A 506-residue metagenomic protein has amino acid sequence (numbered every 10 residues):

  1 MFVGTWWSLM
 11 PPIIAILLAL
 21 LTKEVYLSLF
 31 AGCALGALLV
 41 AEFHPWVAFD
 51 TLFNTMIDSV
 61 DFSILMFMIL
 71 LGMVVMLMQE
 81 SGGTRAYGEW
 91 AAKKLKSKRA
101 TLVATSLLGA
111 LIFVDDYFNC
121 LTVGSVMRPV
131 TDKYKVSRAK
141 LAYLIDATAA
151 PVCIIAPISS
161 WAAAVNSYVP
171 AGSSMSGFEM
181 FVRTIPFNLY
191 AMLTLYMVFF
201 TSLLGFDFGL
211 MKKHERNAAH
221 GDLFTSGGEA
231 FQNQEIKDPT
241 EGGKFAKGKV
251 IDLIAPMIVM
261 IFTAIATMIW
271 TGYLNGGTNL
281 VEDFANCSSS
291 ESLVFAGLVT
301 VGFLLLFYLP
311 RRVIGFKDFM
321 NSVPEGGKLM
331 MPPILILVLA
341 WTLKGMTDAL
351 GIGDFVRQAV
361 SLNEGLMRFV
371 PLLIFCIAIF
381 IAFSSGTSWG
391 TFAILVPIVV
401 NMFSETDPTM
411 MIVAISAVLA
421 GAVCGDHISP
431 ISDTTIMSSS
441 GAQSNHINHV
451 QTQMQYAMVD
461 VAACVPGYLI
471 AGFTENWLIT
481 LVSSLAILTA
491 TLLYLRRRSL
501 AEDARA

Functional and structural regions predicted by a protein language model:
M1-M73, A86-K94, V259-V338, I352-E364 (+1 more regions): Hydrophobic transmembrane alpha-helices of multi-pass solute/ion transporters
P11-L21, G32-L39, F67-M76, S106-I112 (+11 more regions): Hydrophobic core segments of alpha-helical transmembrane domains in multi-pass membrane transport and ion-translocation
S28-G36, I64, M68, G72 (+18 more regions): Alpha-helical transmembrane segments of multi-pass membrane proteins, especially transporters and channels
E42-W46, S81-T84, V169-S174, L204-D207 (+5 more regions): Transmembrane helix-loop junctions in multi-pass membrane proteins
H44-A142, V313-T406: Membrane-embedded alpha-helical segments and adjacent helix-loop junctions characteristic of multi-pass solute
A92-F178, S384-C424, T434-N448, L488-R497: Hydrophobic transmembrane alpha-helices that form the pore/transport pathway of multi-pass ion and small-solute
V130-L223, T240-D252, T435-L492: Membrane-core helix-loop-helix motifs of multi-pass transport proteins
T194-C287, L298-S322, I447-M454, S484-A506: Long, contiguous bundles of hydrophobic transmembrane helices that form the permeation core of multi-pass
